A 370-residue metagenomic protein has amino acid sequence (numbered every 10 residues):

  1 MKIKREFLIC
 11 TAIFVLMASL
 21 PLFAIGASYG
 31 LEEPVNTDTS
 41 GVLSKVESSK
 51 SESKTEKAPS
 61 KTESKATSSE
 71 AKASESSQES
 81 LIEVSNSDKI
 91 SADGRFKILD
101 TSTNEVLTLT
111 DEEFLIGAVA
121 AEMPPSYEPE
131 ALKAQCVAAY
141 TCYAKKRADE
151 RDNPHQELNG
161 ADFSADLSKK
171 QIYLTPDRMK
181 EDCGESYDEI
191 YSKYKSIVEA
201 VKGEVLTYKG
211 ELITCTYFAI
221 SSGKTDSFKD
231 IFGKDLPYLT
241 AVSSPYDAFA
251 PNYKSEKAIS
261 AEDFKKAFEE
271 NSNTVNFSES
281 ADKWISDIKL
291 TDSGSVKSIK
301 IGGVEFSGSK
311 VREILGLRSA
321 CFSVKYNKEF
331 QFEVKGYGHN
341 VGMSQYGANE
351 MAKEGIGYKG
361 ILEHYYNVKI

Functional and structural regions predicted by a protein language model:
M1-I370: Conserved, single-site charged/polar hotspot
